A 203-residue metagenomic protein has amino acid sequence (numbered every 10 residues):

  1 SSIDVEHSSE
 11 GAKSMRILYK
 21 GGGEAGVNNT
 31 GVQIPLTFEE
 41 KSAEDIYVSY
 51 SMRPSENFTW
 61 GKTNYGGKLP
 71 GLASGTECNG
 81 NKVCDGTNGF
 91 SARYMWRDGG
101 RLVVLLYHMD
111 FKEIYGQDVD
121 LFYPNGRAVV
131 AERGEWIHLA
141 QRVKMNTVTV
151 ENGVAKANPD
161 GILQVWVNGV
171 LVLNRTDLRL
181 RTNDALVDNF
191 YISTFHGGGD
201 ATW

Functional and structural regions predicted by a protein language model:
S1-W203: Low-complexity, Ser/Thr/Pro/Gly-rich disordered linker/stalk regions
